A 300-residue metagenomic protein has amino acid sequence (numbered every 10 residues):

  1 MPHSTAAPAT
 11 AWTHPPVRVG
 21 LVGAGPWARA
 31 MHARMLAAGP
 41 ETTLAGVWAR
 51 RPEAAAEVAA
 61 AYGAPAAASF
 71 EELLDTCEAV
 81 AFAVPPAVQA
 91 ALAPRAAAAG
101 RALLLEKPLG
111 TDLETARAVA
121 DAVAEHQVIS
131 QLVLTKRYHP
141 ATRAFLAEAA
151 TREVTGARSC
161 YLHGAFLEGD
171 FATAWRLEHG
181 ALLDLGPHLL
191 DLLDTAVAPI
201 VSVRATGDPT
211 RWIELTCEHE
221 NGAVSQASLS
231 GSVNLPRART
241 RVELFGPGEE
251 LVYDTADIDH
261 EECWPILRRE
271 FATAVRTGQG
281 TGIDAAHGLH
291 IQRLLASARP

Functional and structural regions predicted by a protein language model:
M1-T13, E72, A79-F82, V128 (+2 more regions): C-terminal helix-rich "cap/oligomerization" subdomain common to oxidoreductases
M1-Y62: N-terminal Rossmann-like dinucleotide-binding module
P2, L190-T255, R269-T277: Contiguous beta-strand/loop segments that form the cofactor/metal-binding neighborhood of enzyme cores
A28, A68, L105-E106, S130-L132: Hydrophobic residues in well-ordered beta-strands that form the structural core
Y62-A120: Beta-loop-alpha module in the N-terminal Rossmann-like domain of NAD(P)-dependent dehydrogenases, especially those
A64, A99-R101, H126-I129, G222-A223: A short helix->loop->beta-strand "cap" motif at the edges of active sites that frequently abuts
G110-E168: A contiguous active-site-proximal alpha/beta segment in oxidoreductase catalytic domains
V133-P140, E168-I200, L267, H287: Mid-domain beta-loop-alpha active-site segment that forms a flexible, acidic cofactor/metal-binding surface
